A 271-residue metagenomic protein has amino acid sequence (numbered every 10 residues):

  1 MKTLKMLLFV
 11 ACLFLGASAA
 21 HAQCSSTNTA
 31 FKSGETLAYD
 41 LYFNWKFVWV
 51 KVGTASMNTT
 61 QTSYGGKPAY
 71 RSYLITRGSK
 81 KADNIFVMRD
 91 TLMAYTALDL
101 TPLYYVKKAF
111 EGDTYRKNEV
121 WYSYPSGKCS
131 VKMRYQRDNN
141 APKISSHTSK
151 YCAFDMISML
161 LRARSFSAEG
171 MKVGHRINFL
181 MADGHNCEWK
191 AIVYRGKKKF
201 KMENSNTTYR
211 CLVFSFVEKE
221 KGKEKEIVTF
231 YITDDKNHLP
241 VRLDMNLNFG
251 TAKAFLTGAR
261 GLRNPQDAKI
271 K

Functional and structural regions predicted by a protein language model:
M1-M6: Positively charged n-region of N-terminal signal peptides that target proteins for export
L7-G16: Bacterial N-terminal signal peptides
L13-F14, A163-F166: Alpha-helix boundary/capping residues
S18-A22: Sec/Tat signal peptide C-region and signal peptidase I cleavage site
Q23-S126, F166-K271: Acidic, serine/threonine-rich low-complexity disordered tracts
N118-L161: Hydrophobic, well-structured mid-protein blocks that either form specific transmembrane helices
